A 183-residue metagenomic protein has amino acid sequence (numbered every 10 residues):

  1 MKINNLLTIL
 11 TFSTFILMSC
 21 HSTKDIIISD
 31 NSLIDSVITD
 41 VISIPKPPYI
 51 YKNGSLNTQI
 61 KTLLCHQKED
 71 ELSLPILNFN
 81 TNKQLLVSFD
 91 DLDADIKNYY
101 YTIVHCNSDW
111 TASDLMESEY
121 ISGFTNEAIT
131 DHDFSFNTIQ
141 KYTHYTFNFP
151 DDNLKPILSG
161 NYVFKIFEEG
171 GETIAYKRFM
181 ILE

Functional and structural regions predicted by a protein language model:
M1-T8: Bacterial N-terminal signal peptides that target proteins for export
L17-S19: C-terminal motif of bacterial Sec signal peptides marking the signal peptidase cleavage site
H21-T23: Bacterial signal peptide processing site
Y49-N53, L64-Q67, E172-E183: Short beta-strand elements
S55-H105: Contiguous beta-strand segments within globular domains
D95-G123: Extended low-complexity, serine/threonine- and proline-enriched intrinsically disordered segments
S108-W110, N153-K155, F167-A175: Short acidic/polar inter-strand loop motif in beta-rich domains
F134, I139-F167: Ligand-binding face of N-terminal immunoglobulin V-set domains in extracellular IgSF glycoproteins
